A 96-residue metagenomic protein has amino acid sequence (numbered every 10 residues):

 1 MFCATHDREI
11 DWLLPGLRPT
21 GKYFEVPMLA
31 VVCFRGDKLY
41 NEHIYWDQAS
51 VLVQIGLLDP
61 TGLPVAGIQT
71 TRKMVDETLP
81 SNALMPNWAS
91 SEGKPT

Functional and structural regions predicted by a protein language model:
M1-T96: C-terminal and inter-domain tail/linker signature
